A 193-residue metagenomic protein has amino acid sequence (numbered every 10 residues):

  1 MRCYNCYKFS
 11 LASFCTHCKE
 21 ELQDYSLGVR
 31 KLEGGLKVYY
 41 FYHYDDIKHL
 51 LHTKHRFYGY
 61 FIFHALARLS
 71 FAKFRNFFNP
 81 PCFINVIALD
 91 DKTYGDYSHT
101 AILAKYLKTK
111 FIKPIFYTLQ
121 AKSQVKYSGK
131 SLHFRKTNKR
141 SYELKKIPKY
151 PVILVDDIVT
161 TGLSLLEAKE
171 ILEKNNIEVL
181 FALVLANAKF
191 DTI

Functional and structural regions predicted by a protein language model:
C3-C6, C15-C18: Short cysteine-rich clusters marking metal-coordination/redox-active sites
S10-L11, L22: Cys/His-rich microdomains that often coordinate metals
T16-F83, T118-P148, A186-I193: Active-site-facing substrate-recognition patch
N76, K105-T109, E170, K174: Short, well-ordered alpha-helices that flank and scaffold nucleotide-derived cofactor binding pockets
P80-T93, V152-I153: Short glycine-rich phosphate-binding loop at a beta-alpha junction
G95-K113: Substrate-recognition/cap helix-loop segment adjacent to the acidic, metal-dependent catalytic center of Asp-based
T160-T161: Activation segment
L166-I193: PRPP-dependent phosphoribosyltransferase catalytic core
